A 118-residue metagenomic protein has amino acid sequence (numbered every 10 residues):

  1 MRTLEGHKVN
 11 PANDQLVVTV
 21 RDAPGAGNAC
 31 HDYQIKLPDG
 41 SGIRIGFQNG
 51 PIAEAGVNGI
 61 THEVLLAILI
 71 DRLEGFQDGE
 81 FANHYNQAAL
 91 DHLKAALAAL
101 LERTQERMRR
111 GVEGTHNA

Functional and structural regions predicted by a protein language model:
M1-Q34: Short, charged/polar N-terminal "headpieces" of proteins
V9, V17-V20, V57, V64 (+1 more regions): Extended aliphatic helical segments
A29-F76: A short, structured beta-strand/loop element
D71, F76-G114: Short, compact, well-ordered microdomains
N117-A118: Short, Lys/Arg-rich amphipathic alpha-helical interaction segments that bind nucleic acids or acidic protein surfaces
